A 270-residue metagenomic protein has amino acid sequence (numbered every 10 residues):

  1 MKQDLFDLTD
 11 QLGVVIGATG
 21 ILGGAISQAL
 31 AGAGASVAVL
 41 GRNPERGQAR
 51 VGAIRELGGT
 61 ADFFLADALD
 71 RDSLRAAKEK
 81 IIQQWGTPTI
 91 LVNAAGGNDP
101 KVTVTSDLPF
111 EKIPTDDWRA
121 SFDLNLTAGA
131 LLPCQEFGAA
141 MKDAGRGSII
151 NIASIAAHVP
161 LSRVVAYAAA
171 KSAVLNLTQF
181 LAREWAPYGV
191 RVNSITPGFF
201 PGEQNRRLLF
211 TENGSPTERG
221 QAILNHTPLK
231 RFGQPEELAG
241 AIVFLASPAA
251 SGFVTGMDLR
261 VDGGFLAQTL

Functional and structural regions predicted by a protein language model:
D4, G52, T105-L108, P187 (+2 more regions): A glycine/serine/threonine-rich, flexible loop-to-helix segment that serves as the NAD(P) cofactor-binding "lid"
T19-G20, N43: Conserved glycine-rich cofactor-binding loop
R75, G97-R119, D143, R163-A166: Conserved mid-core segment of classical short-chain dehydrogenase/reductases
T89, G97, E111-L131, R146 (+2 more regions): Catalytic Tyr-X3-Lys loop
C134, A170, T178: Active-site helix of classical SDR
A139, R183-P187, G252: Alpha-helical segment proximal to the catalytic Tyr-Lys
S154: Residue(s) in the substrate-gating loop at a strand-loop-helix junction that position the organic substrate next
R231-V261, L266: C-terminal substrate-recognition "lid" of short-chain dehydrogenase/reductases
